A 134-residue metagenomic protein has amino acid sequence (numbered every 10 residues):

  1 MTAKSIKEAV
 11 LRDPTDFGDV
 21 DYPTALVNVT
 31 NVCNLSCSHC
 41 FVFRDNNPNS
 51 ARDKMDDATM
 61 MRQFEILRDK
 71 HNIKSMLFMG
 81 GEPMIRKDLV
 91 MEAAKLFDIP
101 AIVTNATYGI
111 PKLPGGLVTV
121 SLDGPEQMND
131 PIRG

Functional and structural regions predicted by a protein language model:
M1-D19: Radical SAM enzyme core and accessory elements
A3, D21-V29, R52-D56, N105-P111 (+1 more regions): Phosphate-binding glycine-rich loops and adjacent basic patches that engage nucleotide phosphates, nucleic-acid
I6-K7, V42-F43, P125-E126: A short alpha-helix capping/helix-coil boundary motif
A9-T15, D53-K54, T59-M61, L67 (+1 more regions): Short secondary-structure boundary micro-motifs
L11-R12, P48-S50, S75, D130: A short, structure-level motif marking secondary-structure boundaries and short turns
D16-T59, H71: Canonical Radical SAM [4Fe-4S] cluster-binding loop centered on the CxxxCxxC motif and its immediate flanking residues
M61-I66, K70-F78, R86-G134: Radical SAM/AdoMet-radical enzyme domain recognition
